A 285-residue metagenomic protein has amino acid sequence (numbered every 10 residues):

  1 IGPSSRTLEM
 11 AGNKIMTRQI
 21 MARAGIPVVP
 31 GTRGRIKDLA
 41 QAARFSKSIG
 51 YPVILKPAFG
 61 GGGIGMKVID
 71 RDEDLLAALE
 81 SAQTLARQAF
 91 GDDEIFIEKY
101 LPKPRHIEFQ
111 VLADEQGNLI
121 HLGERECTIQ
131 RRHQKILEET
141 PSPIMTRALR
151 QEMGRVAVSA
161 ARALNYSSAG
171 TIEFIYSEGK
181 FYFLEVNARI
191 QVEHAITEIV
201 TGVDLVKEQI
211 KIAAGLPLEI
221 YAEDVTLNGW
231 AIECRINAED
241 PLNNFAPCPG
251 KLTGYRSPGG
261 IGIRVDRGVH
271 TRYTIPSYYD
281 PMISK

Functional and structural regions predicted by a protein language model:
I1-N13, P27-G34: A short, GP-enriched loop/loop-strand-helix hinge that lies immediately N-terminal to, or at the N-terminal rim
T7, G34-I36, G60, I175: Conserved beta-strand edge residues that scaffold enzyme active sites
M16-G34, P143-I144: Conserved thiamine diphosphate
R23-G25, P57, G62, I69-K285: ATP-dependent carboxylate activation and anion-phosphoryl transfer catalytic cores that bind Mg-ATP to form
G34-L39, P102-P104: Short acidic loop-to-helix transition motifs that present clustered carboxylates
D38-A42, D74: Short acidic active-site motifs
R44-I54: Acidic/histidine-enriched active-site and ligand-binding environments that engage anionic O-linkages
